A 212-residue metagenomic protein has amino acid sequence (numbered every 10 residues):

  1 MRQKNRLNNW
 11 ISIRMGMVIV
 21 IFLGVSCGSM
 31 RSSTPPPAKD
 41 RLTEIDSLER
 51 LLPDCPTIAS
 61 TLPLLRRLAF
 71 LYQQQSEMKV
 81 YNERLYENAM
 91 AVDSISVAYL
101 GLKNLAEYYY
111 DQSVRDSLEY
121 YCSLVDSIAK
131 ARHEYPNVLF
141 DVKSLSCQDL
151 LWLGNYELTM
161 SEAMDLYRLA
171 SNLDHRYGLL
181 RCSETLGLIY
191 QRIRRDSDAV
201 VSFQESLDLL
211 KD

Functional and structural regions predicted by a protein language model:
M1-S12: N-terminal secretory signal peptides that target proteins for export/translocation
R2, M17-V18, Y135: N-terminal functional modules and adjacent low-complexity/disordered segments of proteins
R14-S26: Bacterial N-terminal signal peptides
C27-D212: A "functional boundary" signal
